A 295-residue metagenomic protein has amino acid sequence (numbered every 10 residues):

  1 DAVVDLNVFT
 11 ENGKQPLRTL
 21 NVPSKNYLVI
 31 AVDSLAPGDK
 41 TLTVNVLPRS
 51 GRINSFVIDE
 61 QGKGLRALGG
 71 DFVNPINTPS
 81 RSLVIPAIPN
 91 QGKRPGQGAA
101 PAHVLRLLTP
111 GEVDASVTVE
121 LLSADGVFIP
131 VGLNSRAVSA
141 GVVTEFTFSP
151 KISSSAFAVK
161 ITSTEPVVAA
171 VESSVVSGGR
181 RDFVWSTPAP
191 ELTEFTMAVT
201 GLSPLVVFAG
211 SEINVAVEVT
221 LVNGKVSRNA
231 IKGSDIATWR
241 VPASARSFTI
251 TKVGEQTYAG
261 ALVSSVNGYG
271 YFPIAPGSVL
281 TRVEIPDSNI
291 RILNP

Functional and structural regions predicted by a protein language model:
D1, F9-E11, L47-R49, L108-E112 (+4 more regions): Short solvent-exposed strand-capping/beta-turn motif centered on an Asx-Ser/Thr pair
D1, L42-V46, H103-T109, V159-I161 (+2 more regions): Buried hydrophobic-core signal for structured, non-transmembrane domains
D1-L17, V84-P95: Intrinsically disordered, low-complexity linker/loop segments enriched in Gly/Pro and charged/polar residues
A2-T10, A115-A124, I213-K225: Short, surface-exposed beta-strand/strand-loop-strand elements in extracellular ectodomains
F9-T43, S123-A158, N223-S247, F272: A cross-kingdom feature marking solvent-exposed beta-strand/loop segments within repeated, beta-rich binding/scaffold
T10-G13, Y27, P48-T78, S116-T147 (+1 more regions): Extended macromolecule-engaging scaffold surfaces, prototypically the DNA polymerase sliding clamp/PCNA/9-1-1 ring
K40-S50, A156-E165, A245-V263: Short, aromatic- and glycine-rich surface loops/edge beta-strands on solvent-exposed regions
R52-E112, V167-N214, A230-G233, P242 (+1 more regions): Conserved functional hotspot residues at active sites or interaction interfaces
